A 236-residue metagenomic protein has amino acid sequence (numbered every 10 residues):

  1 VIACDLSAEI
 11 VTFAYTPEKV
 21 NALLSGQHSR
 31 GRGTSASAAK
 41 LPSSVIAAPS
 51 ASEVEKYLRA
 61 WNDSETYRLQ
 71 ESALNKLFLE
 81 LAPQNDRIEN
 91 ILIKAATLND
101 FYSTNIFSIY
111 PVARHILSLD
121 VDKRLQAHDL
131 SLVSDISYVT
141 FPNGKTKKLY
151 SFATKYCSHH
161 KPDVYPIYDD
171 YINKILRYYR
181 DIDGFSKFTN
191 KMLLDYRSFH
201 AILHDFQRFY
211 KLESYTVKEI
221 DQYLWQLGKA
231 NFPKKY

Functional and structural regions predicted by a protein language model:
I2-K145, P162-Y236: An N-terminal alpha-helical hairpin/helix-loop-helix interaction module that forms a charged, gly/pro-flexible surface
T154-S158: Contiguous, well-ordered alpha-helical segments that form the cores/surfaces of helical PPI scaffolds
